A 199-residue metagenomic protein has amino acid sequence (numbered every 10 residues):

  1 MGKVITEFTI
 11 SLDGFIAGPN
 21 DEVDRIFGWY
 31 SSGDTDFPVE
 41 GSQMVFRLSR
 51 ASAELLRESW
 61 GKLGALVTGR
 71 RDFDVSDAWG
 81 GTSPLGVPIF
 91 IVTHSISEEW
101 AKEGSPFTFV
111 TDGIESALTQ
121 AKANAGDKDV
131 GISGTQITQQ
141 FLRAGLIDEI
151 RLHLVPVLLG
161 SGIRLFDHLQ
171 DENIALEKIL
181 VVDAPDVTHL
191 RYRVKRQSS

Functional and structural regions predicted by a protein language model:
M1-S199: Enzymes that bind and transform nitrogen-containing heteroaromatic metabolites
